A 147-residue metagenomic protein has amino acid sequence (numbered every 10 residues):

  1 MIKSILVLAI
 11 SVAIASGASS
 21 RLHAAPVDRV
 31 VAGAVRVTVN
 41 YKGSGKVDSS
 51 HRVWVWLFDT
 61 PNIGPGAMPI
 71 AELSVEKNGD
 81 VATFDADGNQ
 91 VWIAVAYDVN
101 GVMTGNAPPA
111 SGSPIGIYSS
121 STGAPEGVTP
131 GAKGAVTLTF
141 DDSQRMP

Functional and structural regions predicted by a protein language model:
I5-S16: Bacterial N-terminal signal peptides
L22-A34: Beta-strand-rich domain onsets/edges
P26, N100-T137: Structured interaction patches on ligand/partner-binding surfaces of diverse proteins
G33-G43: A short, amphipathic beta-strand motif
N40, W54-T60, A94-N100: Predominantly extracellular/luminal cell-surface or secreted proteins
S44-P65: Short, ordered, surface-exposed loop/turn motifs in non-cytosolic proteins
I63-D80: Short, acidic Ser/Thr/Gly-rich low-complexity loop/linker segments typical of extracellular and cell-surface proteins
D80-W92, D98-N100: Short Pro-Gly-centered beta-turn/loop motif in secreted/extracellular proteins
